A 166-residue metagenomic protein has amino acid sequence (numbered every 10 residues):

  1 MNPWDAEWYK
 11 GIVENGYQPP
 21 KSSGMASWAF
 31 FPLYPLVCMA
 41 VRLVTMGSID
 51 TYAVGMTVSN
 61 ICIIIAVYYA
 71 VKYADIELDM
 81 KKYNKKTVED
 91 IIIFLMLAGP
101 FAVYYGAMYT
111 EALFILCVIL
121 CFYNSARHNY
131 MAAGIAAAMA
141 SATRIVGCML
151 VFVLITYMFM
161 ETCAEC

Functional and structural regions predicted by a protein language model:
P3-P19, S23-G47: Short hydrophobic/aromatic helix or loop-helix immediately within or flanking a transmembrane segment in polytopic
A29-Y34, C38-M46, G55-Y69, F114-C117: Transmembrane alpha-helices of multi-pass, membrane-embedded glycan-processing enzymes that use lipid-linked
I49-V54, A70-A98: Transmembrane-helix signature of polytopic, membrane-embedded enzymes that assemble or transfer cell-envelope glycans
Y69, L95-A98, L113-A132, V151-L154: Specific aromatic-rich, kink-prone transmembrane helix
D75-Y83, A126-I135, M158-C166: Membrane-interface junctions at the ends of membrane-embedded or membrane-associated helices
F101, G106-L113: Short acidic/glycine- and proline-prone juxtamembrane loop motifs at membrane-interface regions of multi-pass membrane
I115-C117, A132-E161: Transmembrane-embedded, aromatic-rich helix segments that form part of the hydrophobic channel/pocket engaging
